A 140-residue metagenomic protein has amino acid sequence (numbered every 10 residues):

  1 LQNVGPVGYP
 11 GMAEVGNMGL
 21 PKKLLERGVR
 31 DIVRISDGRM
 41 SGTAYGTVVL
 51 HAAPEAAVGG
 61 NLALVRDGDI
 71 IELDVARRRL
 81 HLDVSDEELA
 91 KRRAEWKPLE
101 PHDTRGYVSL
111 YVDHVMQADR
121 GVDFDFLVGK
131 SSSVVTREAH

Functional and structural regions predicted by a protein language model:
L1-H140: Feature captures the catalytic cores and cofactor-binding loops of soluble hydro-lyases/lyases that act on carboxylate
